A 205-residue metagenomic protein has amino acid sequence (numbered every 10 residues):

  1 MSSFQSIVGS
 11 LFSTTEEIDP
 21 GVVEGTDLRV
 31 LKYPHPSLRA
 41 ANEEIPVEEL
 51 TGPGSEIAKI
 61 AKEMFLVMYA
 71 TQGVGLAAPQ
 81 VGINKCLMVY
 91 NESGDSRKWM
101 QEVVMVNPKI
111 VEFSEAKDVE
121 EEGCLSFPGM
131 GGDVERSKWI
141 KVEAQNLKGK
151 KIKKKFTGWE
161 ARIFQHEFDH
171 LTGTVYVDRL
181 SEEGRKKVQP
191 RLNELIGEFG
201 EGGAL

Functional and structural regions predicted by a protein language model:
M1-L205: Positively charged
